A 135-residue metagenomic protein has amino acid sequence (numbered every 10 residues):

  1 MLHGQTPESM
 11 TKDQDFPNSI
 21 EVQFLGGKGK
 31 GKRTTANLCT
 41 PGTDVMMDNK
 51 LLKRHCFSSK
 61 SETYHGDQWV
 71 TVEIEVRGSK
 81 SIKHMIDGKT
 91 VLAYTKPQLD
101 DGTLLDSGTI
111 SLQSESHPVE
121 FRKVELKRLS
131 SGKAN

Functional and structural regions predicted by a protein language model:
M1-N135: Carbohydrate-interacting regions of secretory-pathway proteins
